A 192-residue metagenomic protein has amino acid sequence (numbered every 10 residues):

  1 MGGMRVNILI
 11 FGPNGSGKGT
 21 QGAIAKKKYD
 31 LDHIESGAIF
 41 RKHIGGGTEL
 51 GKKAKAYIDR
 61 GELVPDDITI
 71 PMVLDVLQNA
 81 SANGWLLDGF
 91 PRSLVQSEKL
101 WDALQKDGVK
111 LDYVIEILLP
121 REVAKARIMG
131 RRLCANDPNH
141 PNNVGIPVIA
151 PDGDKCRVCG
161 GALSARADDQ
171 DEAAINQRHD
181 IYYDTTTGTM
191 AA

Functional and structural regions predicted by a protein language model:
M1-A192: Glycine-rich phosphate-binding loop of ATP-dependent small-molecule kinases
